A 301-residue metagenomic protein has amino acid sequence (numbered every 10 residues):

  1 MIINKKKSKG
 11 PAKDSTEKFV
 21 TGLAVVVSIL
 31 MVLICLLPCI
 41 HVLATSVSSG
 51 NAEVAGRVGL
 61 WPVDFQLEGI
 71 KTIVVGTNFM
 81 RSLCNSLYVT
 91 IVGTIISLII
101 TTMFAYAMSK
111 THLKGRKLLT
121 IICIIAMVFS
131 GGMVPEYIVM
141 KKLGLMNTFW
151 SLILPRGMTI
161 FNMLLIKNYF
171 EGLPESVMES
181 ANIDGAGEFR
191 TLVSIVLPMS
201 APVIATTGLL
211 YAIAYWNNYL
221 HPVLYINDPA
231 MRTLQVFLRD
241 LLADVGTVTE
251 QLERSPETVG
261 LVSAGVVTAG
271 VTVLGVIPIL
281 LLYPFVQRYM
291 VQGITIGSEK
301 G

Functional and structural regions predicted by a protein language model:
I2-G301: A hydrophobic, multi-pass inner-membrane permease signature
